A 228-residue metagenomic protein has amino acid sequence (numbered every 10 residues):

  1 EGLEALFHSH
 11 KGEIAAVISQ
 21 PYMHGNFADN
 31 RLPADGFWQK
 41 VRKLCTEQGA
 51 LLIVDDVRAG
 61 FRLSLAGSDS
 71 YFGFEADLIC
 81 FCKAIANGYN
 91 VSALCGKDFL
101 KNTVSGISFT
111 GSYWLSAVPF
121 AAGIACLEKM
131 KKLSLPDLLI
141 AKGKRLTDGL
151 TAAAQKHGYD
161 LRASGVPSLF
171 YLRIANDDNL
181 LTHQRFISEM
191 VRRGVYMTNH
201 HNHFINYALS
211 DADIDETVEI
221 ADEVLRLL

Functional and structural regions predicted by a protein language model:
E1-L228: Conserved N-terminal phosphate-binding loop of PLP-dependent enzymes in the Aspartate aminotransferase
